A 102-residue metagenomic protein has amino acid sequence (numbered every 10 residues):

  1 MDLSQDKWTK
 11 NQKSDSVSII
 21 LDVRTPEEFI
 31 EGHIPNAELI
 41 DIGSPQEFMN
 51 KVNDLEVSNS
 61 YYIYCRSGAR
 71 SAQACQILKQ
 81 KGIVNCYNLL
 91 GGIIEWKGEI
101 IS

Functional and structural regions predicted by a protein language model:
M1-I19, P26-S60, A69-S102: Rhodanese-like catalytic fold shared by cysteine-dependent sulfurtransferases and DSP/PTP-type phosphatases
I63-Y64: Short, surface-exposed ligand- or partner-binding patches at beta-edge/loop junctions that are enriched in aromatics
